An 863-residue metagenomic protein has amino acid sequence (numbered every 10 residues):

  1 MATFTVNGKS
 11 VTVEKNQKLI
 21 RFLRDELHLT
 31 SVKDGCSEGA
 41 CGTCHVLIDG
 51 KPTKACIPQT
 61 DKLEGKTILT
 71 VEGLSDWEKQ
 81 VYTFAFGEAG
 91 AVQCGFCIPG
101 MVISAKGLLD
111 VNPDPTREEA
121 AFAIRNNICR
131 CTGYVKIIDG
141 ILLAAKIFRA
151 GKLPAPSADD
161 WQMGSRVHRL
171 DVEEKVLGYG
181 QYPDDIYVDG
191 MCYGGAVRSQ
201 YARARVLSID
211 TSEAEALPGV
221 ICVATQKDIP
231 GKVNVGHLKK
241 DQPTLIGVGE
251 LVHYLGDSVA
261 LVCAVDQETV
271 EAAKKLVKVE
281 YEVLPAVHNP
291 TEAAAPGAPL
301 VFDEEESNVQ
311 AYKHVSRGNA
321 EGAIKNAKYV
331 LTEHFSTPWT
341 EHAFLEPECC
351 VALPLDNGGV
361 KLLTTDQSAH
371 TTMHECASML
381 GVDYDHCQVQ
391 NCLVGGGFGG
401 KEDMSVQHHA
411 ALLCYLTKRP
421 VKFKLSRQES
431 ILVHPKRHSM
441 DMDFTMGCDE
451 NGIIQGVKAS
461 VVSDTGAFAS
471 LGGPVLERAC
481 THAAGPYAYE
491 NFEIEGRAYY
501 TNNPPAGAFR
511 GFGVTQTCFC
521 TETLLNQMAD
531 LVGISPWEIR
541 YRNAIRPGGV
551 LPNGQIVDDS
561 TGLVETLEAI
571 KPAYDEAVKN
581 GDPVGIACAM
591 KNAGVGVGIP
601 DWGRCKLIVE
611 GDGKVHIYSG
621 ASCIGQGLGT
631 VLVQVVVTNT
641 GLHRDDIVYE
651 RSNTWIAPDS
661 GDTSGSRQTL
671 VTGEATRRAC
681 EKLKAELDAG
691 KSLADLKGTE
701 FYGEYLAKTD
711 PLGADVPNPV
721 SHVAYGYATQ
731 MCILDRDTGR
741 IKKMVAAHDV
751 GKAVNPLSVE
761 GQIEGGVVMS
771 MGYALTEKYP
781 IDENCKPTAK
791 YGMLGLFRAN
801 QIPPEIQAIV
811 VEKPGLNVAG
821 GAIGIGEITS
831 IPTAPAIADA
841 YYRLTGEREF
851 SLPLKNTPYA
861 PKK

Functional and structural regions predicted by a protein language model:
M1-P156, V597: Signature of N-terminal electron-transfer/Fe-S-associated modules in redox systems
V46, E174, G180, E250 (+11 more regions): Short beta-strand elements
G90, S165, D171-L177, S307-C350 (+2 more regions): Glycine-rich loop/linker segments at domain edges
A145-Q310, V330, L416: Flexible, low-hydrophobicity surface segments
Q226-K227, G381-H386, L416-V421, E450 (+2 more regions): C-terminal catalytic domains of large/alpha subunits in multi-subunit enzymes
S258-V259, A264-D266, K418-G466, G673-A694: Phosphate/diphosphate-binding loops
A295-L380, A544-K614, D695-V720, T788-R798 (+1 more regions): Helix-loop-helix junctions that connect adjacent transmembrane helices in secondary transporters/permeases, recognized
G397-K418, K422-K424, L628, Q634-V635: Thiamine diphosphate
